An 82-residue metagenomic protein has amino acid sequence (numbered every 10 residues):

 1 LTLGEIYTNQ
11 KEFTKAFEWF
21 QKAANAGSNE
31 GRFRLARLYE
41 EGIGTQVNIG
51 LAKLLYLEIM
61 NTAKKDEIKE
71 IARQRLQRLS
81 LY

Functional and structural regions predicted by a protein language model:
L1-N9, R32-E41, L55, I59 (+1 more regions): Hydrophobic face of amphipathic alpha-helices that form TPR/SEL1-like repeat modules and related alpha-solenoid
K11, A26, G44, S80-L81: Alpha-helix capping and inter-helical loop/turn segments
N25-S28, E41-I43, N48, T62-K64 (+1 more regions): Short helix-capping/linker turns of helical repeat alpha-solenoids
